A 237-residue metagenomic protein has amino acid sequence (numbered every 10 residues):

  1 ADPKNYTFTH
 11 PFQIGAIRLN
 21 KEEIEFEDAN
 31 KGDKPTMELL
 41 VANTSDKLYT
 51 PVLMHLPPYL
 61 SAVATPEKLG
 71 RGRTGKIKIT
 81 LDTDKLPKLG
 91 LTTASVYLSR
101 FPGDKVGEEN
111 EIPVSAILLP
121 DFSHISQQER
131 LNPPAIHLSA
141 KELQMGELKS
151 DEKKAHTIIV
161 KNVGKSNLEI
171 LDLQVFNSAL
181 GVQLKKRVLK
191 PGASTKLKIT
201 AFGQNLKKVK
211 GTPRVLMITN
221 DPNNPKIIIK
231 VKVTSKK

Functional and structural regions predicted by a protein language model:
A1-S45, P102-I159, V163-G164, P222-K237: Long, low-complexity ectodomains and other extracytoplasmic segments of secretory-pathway proteins
E27, A64-L69, T83-D84, G146 (+2 more regions): Beta-strand-rich interaction surfaces with strong enrichment in secreted/lumenal proteins
G32, G72, L89-G90, D151 (+1 more regions): Beta-strand-connecting loops/turns
S45-T74, K165-S194: Surface-exposed binding patches on compact interaction domains or structured appendages
I77-K85, L197-N205: Short, hydrophobic beta-strand segments
K85-T93, N205-T212: Short glycine/proline/serine/threonine-rich loop/turn segments at secondary-structure transition edges
S99-G103, F202, I218-P222: Beta-strand-rich extracellular modules
